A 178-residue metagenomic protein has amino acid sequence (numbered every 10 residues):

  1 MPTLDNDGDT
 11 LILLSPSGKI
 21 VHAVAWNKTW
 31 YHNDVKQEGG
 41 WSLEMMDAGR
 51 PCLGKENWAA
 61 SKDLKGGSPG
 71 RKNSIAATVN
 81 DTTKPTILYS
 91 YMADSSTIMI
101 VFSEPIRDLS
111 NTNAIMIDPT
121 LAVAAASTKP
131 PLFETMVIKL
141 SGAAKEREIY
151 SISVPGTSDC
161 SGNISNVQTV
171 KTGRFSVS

Functional and structural regions predicted by a protein language model:
M1-A114, S127-P131, S141-S178: Intrinsically disordered, low-complexity linkers and terminal tails enriched in Ser/Thr/Pro/Gly with interspersed basic
D118-A124: Short, solvent-exposed loop/linker segments at beta-strand-coil boundaries, enriched for Pro/Gly and Ser/Thr
E134-I138: Short strand-edge motifs at loop-to-beta-strand transitions and within beta-strands of extracellular beta-rich domains
